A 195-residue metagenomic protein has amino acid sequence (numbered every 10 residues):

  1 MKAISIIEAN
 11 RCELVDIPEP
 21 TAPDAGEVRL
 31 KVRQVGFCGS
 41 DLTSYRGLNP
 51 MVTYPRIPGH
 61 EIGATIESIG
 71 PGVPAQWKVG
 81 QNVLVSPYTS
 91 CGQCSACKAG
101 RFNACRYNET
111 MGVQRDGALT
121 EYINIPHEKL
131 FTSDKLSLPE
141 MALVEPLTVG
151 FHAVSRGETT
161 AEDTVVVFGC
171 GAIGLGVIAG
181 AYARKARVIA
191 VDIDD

Functional and structural regions predicted by a protein language model:
M1-K2: Extreme N-terminal starter segment of soluble prokaryotic enzymes
E8-N10, D24: Residue-level recognition of beta-strand termini and adjacent short loop/turns
P20-V35, L48-S95, D134-L136: Glycine-rich beta-strand-centered segment in the early N-terminal region that forms part of a ligand/cofactor-binding
C38, P74-W77, P87-D134: Cysteine-cluster motifs in flexible loop/terminal segments that predominantly coordinate metals
S40-R46: Cytochrome P450 core scaffold surrounding the K-helix E-X-X-R motif and the conserved "meander" helix-loop region
E61, T65, Q81-N82, A96 (+5 more regions): Residue-level marker of beta-strand positions
G63-G70, E121-V144: Short Fe-S-cluster ligation motifs
L136-D195: Mid-domain Rossmann-like dinucleotide-binding core that forms the NAD(H)/NADP(H) cofactor-binding site
